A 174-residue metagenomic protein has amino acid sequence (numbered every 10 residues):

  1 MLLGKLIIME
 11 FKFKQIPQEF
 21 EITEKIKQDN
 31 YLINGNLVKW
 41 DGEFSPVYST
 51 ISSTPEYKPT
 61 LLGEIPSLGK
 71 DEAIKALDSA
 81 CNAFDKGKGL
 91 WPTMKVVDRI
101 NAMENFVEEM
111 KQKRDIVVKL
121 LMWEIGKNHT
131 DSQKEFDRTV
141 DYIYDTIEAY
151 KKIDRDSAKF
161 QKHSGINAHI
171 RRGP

Functional and structural regions predicted by a protein language model:
L2-I65, N101-N105, D137, K152-P174: Terminal low-complexity tails and localization/encapsulation signals of metabolic enzymes
S53-D154: Glycine-rich loop-to-alpha-helix module at the N-terminal edge of alpha/beta enzyme cores
